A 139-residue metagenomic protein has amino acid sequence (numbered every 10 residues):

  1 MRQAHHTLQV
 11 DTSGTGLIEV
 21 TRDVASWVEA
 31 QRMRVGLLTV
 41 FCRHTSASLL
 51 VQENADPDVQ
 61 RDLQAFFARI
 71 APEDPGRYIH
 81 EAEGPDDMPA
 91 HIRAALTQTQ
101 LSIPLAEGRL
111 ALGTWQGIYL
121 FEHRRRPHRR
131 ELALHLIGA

Functional and structural regions predicted by a protein language model:
M1-A139: Active-site histidine-anchored catalytic micro-motif
